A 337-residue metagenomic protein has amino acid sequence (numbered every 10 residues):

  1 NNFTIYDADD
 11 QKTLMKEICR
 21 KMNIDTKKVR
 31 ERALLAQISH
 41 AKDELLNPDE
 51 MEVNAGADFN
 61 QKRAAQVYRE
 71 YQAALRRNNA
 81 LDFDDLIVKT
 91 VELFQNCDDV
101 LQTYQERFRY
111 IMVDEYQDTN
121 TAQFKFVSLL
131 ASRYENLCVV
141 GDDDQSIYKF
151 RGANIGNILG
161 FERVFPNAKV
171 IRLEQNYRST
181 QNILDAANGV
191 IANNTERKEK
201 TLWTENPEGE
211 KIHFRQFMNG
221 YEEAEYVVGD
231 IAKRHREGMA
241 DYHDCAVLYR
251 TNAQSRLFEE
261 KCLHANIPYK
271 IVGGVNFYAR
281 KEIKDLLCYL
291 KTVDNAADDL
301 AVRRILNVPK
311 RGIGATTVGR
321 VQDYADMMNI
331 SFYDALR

Functional and structural regions predicted by a protein language model:
N1, D144-R151, R178-S179, I271-D294 (+1 more regions): Short alpha-helix plus adjacent loop in nuclease-associated cores
N1-Q37, K42, L46-A55, Q66 (+3 more regions): Conserved P-loop NTPase-based nucleic-acid remodeling module centered on helicase motor cores
M15, I38, D82, D114 (+5 more regions): Residue-level signature of catalytic and energy-coupling elements of molecular machines, predominantly ATP/GTP-dependent
T26-K27, K42-P48, V190-T201, D326-Y333: Proline-centered turn/helix-capping motifs that create local helix->coil transitions or kinks
K28-S39, Q61, A65, D84 (+3 more regions): Short, well-structured alpha-helical segments
V53, A57, S255-I267, R280 (+1 more regions): Conserved helicase C-terminal RecA-like lobe
A57-G160, L173-S179: Conserved helicase NTPase motor core
P166-K169, E174-P268, K291-N295, M327: Helicase P-loop NTPase motor core
